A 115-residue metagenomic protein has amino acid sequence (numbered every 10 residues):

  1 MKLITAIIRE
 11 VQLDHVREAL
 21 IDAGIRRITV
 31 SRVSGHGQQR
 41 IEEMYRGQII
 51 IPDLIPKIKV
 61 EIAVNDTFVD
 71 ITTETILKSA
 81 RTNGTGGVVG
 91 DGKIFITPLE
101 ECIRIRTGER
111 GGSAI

Functional and structural regions predicted by a protein language model:
M1-I115: Positively charged, small/polar-rich N-terminal and surface patches that mediate targeting and assembly and bind
